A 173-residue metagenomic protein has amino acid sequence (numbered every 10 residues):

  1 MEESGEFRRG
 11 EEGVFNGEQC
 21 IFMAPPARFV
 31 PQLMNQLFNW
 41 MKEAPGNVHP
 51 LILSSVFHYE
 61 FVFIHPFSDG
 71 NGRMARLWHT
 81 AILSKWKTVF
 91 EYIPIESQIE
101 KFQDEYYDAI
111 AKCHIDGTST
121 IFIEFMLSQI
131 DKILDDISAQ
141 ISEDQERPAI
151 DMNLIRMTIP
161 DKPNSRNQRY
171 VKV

Functional and structural regions predicted by a protein language model:
M1-V173: FIC/Doc superfamily catalytic core
